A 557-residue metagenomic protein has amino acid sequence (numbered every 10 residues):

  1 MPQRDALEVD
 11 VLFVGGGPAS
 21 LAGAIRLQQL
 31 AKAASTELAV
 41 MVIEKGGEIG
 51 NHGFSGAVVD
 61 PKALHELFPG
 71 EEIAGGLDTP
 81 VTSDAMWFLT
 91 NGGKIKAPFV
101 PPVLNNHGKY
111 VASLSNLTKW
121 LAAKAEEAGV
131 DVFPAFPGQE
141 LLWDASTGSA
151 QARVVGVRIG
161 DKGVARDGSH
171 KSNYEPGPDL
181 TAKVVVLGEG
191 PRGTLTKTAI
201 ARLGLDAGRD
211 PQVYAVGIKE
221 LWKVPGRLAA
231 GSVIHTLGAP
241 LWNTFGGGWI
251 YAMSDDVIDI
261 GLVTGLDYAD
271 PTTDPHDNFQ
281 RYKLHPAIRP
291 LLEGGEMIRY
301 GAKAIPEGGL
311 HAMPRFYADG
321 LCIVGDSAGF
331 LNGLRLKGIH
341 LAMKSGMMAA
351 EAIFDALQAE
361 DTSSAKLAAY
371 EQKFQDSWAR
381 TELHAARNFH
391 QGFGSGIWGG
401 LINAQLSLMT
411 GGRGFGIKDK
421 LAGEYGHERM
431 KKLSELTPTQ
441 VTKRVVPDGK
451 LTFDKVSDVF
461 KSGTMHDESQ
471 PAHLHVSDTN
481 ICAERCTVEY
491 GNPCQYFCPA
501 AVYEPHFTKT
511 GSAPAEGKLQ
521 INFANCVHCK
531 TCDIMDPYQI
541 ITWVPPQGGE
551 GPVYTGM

Functional and structural regions predicted by a protein language model:
V11-M41: N-terminal Rossmann-like FAD-binding beta1-loop-alpha1 element of flavoenzymes
A19, E48, R192: Conserved Rossmann-like nucleotide-cofactor binding loop
T36, W120, K124-P290, M348: Predominantly flavin-linked oxidoreductase catalytic cores and closely associated redox partners
E37, K45-G92: N-terminal FAD cofactor-binding segment of flavoenzymes
K303-G333, D458-S469, C482-F497, E504: FAD-binding beta-loop-beta segment adjacent to the flavin cofactor pocket
G329-R335, M347, E351-I397, A515 (+2 more regions): Active-site-proximal substrate-binding core of FAD-dependent oxidoreductases
F393-K450: C-terminal auxiliary extensions adjacent to catalytic cores
V488-A524, T531-P552: Iron-sulfur cluster-binding cysteine motifs and their immediate structural context in ferredoxin-like electron-transfer
